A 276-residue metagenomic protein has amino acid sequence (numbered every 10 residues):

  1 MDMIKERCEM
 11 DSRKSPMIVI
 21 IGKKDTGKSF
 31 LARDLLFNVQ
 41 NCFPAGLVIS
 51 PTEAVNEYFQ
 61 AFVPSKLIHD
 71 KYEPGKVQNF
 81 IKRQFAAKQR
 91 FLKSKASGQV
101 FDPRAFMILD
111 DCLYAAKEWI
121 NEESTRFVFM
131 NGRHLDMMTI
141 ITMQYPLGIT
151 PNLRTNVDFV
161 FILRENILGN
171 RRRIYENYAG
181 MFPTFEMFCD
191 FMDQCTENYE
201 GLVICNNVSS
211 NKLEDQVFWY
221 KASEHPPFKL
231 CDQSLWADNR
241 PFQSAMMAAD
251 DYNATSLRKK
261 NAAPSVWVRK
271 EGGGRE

Functional and structural regions predicted by a protein language model:
M1-I18, E197-E276: Conserved P-loop NTPase motor module
I4-C8, S15-P44, P51-V55, P74-E186: Conserved P-loop NTPase motor cores
M10, I49, K66-I68: Intrinsically disordered, low-complexity eukaryotic regions enriched in glycine, serine and charged residues
N56-Y58, L213: Short acidic, gly/pro-rich beta-turn/loop elements at beta-sheet edges and active-site/ligand-binding grooves
F59-F62, L153, Q194: Short, conserved catalytic or adaptor-binding loops enriched in Gly and charged residues
Q60-E73: Active-site regions of enzymes building and remodeling cell-envelope glycoconjugates
V63-S65, V157, N177-A179, F191 (+1 more regions): General N-terminal targeting signals
R172-S210: P-loop/Walker A phosphate-binding loop and immediately adjacent motor/lid segment at beta-alpha junctions
